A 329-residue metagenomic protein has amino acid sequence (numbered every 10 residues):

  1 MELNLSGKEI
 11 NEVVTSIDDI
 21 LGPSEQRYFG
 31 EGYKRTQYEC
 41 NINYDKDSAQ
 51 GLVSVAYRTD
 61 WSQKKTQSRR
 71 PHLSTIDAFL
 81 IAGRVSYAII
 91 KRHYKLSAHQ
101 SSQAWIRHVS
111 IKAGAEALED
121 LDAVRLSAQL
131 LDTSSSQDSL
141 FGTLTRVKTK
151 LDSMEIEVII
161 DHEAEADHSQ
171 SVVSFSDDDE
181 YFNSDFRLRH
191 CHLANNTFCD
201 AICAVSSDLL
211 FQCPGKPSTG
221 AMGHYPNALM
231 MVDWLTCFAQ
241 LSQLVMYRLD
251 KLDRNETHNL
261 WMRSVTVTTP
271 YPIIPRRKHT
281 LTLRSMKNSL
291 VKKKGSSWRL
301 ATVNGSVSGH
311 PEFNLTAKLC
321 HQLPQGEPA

Functional and structural regions predicted by a protein language model:
M1-I20, A123, S127-N183, T280-T282 (+1 more regions): HotDog/MaoC-like acyl-thioester-processing domains
M1-T66, I159-L229: Non-catalytic linker/capping segments at the edges of enzyme domains
R58, S68-P71, S86, S169 (+5 more regions): RNA-interacting cores
K65-D77: DNA polymerase sliding clamps and clamp-related checkpoint/processivity subunits
P71-S74, N227, M231: Alpha-helix N-cap/helix-initiation motif
I76-I89, M231-M246: Short, structured motif recognition centered on aromatic/hydrophobic residues
A78-I81, V109, C237-L241, V265 (+2 more regions): One face of beta-strands
S86-D132, L244-M286: Hydrophobic beta-strand-centered segment that forms part of the acyl-chain substrate-binding groove
